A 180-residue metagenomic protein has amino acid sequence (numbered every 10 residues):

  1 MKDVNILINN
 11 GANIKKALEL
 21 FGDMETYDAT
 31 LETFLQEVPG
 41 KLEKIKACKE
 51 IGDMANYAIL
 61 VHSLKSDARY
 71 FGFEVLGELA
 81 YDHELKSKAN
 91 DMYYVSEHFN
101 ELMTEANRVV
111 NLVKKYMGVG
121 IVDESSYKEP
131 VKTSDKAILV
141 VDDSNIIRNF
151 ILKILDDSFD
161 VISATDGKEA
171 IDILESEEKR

Functional and structural regions predicted by a protein language model:
M1-L139, S144-I147, K153: Two-component system phosphorelay core
P130-V131, D156, S176-E178: Structural motif
F150-L155, I173: Alpha-helical interaction/dimerization surfaces of two-component signaling modules
S158-V161: A generic structural motif
S163-R180: Acidic, metal-coordinating helix/loop segments flanking the phosphotransfer/catalytic sites of two-component signaling
